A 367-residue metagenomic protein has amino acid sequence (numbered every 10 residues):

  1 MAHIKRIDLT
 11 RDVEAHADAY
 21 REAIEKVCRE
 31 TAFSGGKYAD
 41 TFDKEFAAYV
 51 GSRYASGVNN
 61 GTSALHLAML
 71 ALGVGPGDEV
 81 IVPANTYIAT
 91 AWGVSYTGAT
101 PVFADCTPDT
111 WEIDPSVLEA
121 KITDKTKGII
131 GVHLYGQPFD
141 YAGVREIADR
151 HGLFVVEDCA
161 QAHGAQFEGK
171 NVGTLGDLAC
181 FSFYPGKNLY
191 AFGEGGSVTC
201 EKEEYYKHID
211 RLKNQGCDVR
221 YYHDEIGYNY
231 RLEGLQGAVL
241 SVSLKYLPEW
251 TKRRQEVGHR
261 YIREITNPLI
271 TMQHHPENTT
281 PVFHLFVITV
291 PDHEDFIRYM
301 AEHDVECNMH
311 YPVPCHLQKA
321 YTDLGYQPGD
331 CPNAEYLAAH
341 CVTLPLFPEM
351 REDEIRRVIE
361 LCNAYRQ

Functional and structural regions predicted by a protein language model:
M1-A32, K37: N-terminal "arm"/small-domain region of PLP-dependent enzymes with the aminotransferase-like
T10, E22, A39-E45, Y49-A55 (+6 more regions): PLP-dependent aminotransferase class I/II
T31-E79, G93-T97, F103-D105, K170: Phosphate-binding glycine-rich loop
S56, I81, V102, V155-V156 (+3 more regions): Structural detector of well-ordered beta-strand residues that form the stable sheet scaffold of enzyme domains
L70-C159, Q166: PLP-dependent aminotransferase-like
W92-V94, I147, N171, N188 (+1 more regions): Hydrophobic/aromatic ligand-binding patch that stacks against planar heteroaromatic rings of cofactors or nucleotides
E157-F192, R220-D224: Conserved active-site segment immediately N-terminal to the catalytic lysine that forms the internal aldimine
F181-S182, G196-K202, S241: Short beta-strand-to-turn element immediately C-terminal to the catalytic PLP-Schiff-base lysine in fold type I
